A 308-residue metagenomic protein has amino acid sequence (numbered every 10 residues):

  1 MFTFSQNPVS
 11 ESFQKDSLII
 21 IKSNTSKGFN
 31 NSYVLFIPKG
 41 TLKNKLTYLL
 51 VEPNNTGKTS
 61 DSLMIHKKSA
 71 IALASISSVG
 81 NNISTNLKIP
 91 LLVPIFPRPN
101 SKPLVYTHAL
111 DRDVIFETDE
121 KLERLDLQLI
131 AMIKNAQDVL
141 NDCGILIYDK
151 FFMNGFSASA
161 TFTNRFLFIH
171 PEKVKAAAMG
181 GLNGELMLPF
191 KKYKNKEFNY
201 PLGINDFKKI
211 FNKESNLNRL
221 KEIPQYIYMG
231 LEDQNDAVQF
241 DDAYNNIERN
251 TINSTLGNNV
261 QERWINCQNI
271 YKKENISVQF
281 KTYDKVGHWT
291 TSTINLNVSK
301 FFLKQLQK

Functional and structural regions predicted by a protein language model:
F2-L49, G57-L63, N81-P90, F151-F156 (+3 more regions): A domain-start/cap signature at the N-terminus of enzymes
T25-F29, T118-I130, N199, N259-R263 (+1 more regions): Phosphate/oxyanion-binding active-site loops and adjacent basic polyanion-contact surfaces
G28, Q234, N258-K308: C-terminal catalytic histidine-bearing segment of alpha/beta-hydrolase fold enzymes
V51-P53, M229, Y283: Alpha/beta-hydrolase
T56-A136, N266-I270: Active-site machinery of serine-nucleophile hydrolases
L110-A158, F168, V174: Gly/Ser-rich "nucleophile elbow"/oxyanion-hole loop immediately N-terminal to the catalytic nucleophile in hydrolases
F162-F166: Hydrolases whose catalytic domains are alpha/beta-hydrolase-1, hotdog thioesterase, or metallo-beta-lactamase-like
A176-E274: The feature captures the conserved acid-bearing segment of alpha/beta-hydrolase catalytic domains
